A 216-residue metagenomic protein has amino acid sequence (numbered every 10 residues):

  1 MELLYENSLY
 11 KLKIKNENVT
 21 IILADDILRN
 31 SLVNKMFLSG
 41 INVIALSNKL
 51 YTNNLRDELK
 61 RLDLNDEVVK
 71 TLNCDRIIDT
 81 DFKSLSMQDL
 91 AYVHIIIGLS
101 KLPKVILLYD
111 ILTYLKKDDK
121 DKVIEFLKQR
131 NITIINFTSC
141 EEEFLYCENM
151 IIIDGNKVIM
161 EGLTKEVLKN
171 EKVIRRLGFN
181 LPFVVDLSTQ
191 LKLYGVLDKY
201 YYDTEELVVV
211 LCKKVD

Functional and structural regions predicted by a protein language model:
M1-L9, T20-L23, I174-D216: ABC ATPase nucleotide-binding domains
I14-N65: ABC ATPase nucleotide-binding domain signature region
D66-M87, L102: Conserved ABC nucleotide-binding domain
I96-I106, Y114: A short, proline-enriched helix->beta-strand linker immediately N-terminal to the Walker B motif in ABC-type P-loop
N131-S139: Conserved H-loop
S139-Y146: Conserved H-loop
G155-K157: Conserved ABC ATPase "signature" C-loop
E161-G162: ABC ATPase "signature
